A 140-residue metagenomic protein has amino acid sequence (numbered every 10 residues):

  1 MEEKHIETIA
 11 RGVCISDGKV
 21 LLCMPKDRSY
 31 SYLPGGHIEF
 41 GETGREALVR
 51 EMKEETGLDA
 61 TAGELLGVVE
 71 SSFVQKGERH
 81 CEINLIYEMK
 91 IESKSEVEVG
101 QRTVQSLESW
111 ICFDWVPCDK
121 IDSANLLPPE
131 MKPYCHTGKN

Functional and structural regions predicted by a protein language model:
M1-V20, E88: Conserved N-terminal beta-strand and adjoining loop/helix that marks the start of the Nudix/MutT-like hydrolase domain
E7, I15, L33, A60 (+2 more regions): Short connector loops at helix/strand junctions that flank enzyme active sites, especially segments positioning acidic
S16-E54: Conserved Nudix-box catalytic region and its N-terminal flanking loop in Nudix hydrolases and closely related
D17-K19, K90-S95, C118-K120: Short loop segments at secondary-structure junctions
L22, V68, I86-E88, W115: Conserved hydrophobic/aromatic beta-strand scaffold that supports enzyme active sites
D59-V68: A short coil-to-beta-strand element that immediately follows conserved catalytic motifs
F73-V99: Active-site-adjacent beta-strand/loop module that shapes the phosphate/pyrophosphate-binding cleft
E88, V99-C135: NUDIX/MutT-family hydrolases
